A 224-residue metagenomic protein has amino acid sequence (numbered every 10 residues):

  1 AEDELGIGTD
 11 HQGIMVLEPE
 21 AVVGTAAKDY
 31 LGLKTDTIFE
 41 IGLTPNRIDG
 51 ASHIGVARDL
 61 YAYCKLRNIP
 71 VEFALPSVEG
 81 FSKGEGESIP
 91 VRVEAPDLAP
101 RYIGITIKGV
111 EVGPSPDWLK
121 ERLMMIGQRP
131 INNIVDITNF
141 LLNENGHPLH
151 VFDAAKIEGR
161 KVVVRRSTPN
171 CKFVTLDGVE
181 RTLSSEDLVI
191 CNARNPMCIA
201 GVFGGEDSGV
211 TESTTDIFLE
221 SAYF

Functional and structural regions predicted by a protein language model:
A1-K83, A193, F218: Phosphate-backbone binding interfaces of nucleic-acid-interacting proteins
A1-V23, S77, V112-G113, R181-F224: Conserved catalytic alpha/beta cores of large enzymes that bind or transform nucleotide phosphates and polynucleotides
V22-T25, K34, P100, S115-D117 (+2 more regions): Charge-biased, low-complexity intrinsically disordered regions
G24, E121, T138-D207, E212: Conserved mixed alpha/beta core segments that line enzyme active sites in large multi-domain catalysts
K34-I38, G86, P100-Y102, T214: A general secondary-structure signal for short beta-strands and their flanking turns/coil in non-transmembrane regions
I38-G42, D49-G55, D59, G104-T106 (+9 more regions): Structured core elements
D59-A62, L66, M124-Q128, N143 (+2 more regions): Short, intrinsically disordered, mixed-charge
P70-C171: Glycine/proline-enriched, intrinsically flexible loops and inter-domain linkers
